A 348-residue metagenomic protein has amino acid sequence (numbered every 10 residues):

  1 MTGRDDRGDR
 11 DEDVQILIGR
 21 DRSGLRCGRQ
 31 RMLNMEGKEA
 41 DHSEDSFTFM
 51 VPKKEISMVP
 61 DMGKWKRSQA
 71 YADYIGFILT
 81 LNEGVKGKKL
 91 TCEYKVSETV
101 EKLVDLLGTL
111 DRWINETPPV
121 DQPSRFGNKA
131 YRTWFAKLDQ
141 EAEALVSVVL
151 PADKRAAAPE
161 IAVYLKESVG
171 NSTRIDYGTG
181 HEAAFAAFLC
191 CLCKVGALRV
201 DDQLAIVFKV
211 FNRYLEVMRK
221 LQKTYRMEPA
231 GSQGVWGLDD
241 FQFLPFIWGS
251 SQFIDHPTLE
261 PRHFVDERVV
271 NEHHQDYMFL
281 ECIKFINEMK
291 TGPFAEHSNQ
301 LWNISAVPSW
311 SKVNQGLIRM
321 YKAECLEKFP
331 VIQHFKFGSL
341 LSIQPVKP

Functional and structural regions predicted by a protein language model:
D5-D13: Acidic/polar hotspots within intrinsically disordered regions
D13-E167, S172-Y177, H181-A186, F211-M218 (+1 more regions): N-terminal leader regions that mediate targeting or early regulatory function
C190-V195, S251: Short glycine/serine- and small hydrophobic-enriched flexible loop segments
K194-A205: Inter-helical turn/loop segments and adjacent helix faces that build the functional surface of alpha-helical bundle
I206, V210: Short acidic-hydrophobic sequence patches enriched in Asp/Glu that either
R213-Q233: An exposed acidic His-Trp-rich patch
